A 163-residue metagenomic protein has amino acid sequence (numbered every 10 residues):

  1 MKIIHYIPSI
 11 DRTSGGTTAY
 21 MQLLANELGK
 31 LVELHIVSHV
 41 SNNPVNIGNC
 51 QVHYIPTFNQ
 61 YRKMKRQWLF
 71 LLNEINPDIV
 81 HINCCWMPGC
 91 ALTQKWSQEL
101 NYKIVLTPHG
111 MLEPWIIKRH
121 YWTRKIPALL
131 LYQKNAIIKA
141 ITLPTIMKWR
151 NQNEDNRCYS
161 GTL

Functional and structural regions predicted by a protein language model:
M1-N43, G48-Q51: N-terminal subdomain of nucleotide-sugar transferases
Y6, T17-Y20, H39, N83 (+3 more regions): Replace "coordinates the UDP/GDP/TDP-sugar" with "coordinates nucleotide-activated sugar donors
P8, P108-M111, G161-L163: Histidine-centered beta-alpha loop that forms part of the nucleotide-sugar donor binding/catalytic region in diverse
N42, L112, P144-R150: Alpha-helix capping/helix-boundary segments
V45-L71, I75, I79-W86, W115-T123: A short, charged, and often flexible helix/loop element on the N-terminal side of the glycosyltransferase catalytic
I79-P114, L131: An aromatic- and histidine-rich active-site surface loop
E99, W122-A140, Q152-D155: Membrane-proximal helix-turn-helix segments that form the acceptor-binding/catalytic region of lipid-linked
I146-L163: Helix-loop-beta element that forms the nucleotide-linked donor phosphate-binding surface in glycosyltransferases
